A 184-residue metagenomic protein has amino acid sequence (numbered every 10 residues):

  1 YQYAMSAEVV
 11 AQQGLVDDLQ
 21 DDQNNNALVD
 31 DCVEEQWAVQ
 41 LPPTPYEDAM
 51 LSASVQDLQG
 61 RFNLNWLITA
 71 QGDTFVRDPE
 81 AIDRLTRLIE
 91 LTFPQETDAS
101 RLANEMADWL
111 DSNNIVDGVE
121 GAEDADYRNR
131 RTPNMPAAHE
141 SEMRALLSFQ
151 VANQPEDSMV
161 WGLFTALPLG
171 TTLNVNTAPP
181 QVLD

Functional and structural regions predicted by a protein language model:
Y1-D184: Compositionally biased linear targeting/interaction segments
